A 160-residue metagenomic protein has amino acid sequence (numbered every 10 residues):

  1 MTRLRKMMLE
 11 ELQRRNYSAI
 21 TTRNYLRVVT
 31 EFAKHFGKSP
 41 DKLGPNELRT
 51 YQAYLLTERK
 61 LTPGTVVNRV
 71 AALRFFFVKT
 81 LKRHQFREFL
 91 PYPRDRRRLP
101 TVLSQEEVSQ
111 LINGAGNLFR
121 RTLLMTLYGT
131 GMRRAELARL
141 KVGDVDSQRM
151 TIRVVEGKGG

Functional and structural regions predicted by a protein language model:
M1-G160: Conserved catalytic core of the tyrosine transesterase superfamily
